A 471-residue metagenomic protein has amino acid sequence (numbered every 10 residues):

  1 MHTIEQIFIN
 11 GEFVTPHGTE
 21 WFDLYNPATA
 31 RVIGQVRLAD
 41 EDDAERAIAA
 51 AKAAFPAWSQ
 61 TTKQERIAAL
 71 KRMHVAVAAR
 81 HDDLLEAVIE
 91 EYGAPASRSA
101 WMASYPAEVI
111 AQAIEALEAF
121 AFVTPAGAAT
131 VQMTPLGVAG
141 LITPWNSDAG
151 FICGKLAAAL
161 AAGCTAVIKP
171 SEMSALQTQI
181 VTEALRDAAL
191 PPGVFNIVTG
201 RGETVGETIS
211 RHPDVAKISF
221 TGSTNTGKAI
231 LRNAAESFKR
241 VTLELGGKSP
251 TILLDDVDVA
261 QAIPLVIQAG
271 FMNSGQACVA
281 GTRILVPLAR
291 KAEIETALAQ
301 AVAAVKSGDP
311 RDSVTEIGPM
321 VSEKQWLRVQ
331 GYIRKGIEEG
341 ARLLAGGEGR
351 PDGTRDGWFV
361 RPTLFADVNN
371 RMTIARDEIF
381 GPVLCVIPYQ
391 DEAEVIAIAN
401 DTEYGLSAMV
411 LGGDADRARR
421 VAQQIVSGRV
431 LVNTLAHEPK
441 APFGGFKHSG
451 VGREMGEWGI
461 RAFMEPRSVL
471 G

Functional and structural regions predicted by a protein language model:
M1-G127, V321: N-terminal Rossmann-like NAD(P)+-binding subdomain of aldehyde/semialdehyde dehydrogenases
P27, E41-A44, K63, V259 (+3 more regions): Residues at or immediately preceding the N-termini of alpha-helices
T29-Q35, V215, I252, K306 (+4 more regions): Conserved C-terminal structural/oligomerization subdomain of aldehyde/semialdehyde dehydrogenase
A30, R66, V88, G163 (+8 more regions): Residue-level signal for inorganic ion chemistry
I33-A39, A54-Q60, G140-L141, T251-L254 (+5 more regions): Short, well-ordered beta-strand elements within core beta-sheets of diverse protein domains
F55, S59, H74-H81, L85-V88 (+17 more regions): Structural signal for hydrophobic packing residues in well-ordered secondary-structure cores of soluble enzyme domains
F120-Q261, Y389: Rossmann-like NAD(P) dinucleotide-binding subdomain of oxidoreductase/dehydrogenase enzymes
N225-V368, V432: ALDH superfamily catalytic-core signature
